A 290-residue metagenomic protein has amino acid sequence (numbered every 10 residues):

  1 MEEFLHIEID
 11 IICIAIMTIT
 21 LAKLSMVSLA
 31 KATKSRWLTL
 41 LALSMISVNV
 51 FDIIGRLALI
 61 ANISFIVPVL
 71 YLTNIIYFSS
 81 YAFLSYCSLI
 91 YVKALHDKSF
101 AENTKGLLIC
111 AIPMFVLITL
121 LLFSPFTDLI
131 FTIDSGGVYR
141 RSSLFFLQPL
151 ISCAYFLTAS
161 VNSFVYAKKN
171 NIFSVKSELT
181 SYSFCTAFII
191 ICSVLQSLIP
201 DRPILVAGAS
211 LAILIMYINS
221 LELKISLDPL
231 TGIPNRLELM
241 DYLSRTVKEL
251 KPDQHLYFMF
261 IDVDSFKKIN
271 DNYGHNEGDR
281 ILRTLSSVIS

Functional and structural regions predicted by a protein language model:
F4-C13, F123-A159, R202: Extracellular-loop-to-transmembrane junctions of the mid-late helices
D10-L29, T33-I66, L70-I90, C110-D128 (+1 more regions): Hydrophobic alpha-helical transmembrane segments of multi-pass membrane proteins
T20-L24, C87-Y91, S152-N171: Alpha-helical transmembrane segments in multipass membrane proteins, preferentially the mid-helix core
S25-L38, K93-G106, A167-S177: Membrane-interface helix-boundary motifs at transmembrane edges
F65-I75, S135-F145, L205-G208: Non-cytosolic membrane-interface motifs at loop->transmembrane helix junctions
Y166-L230, L237-V247, H255: Signal-transducing coiled-coil linker helices
D228-T231, M259-D262, G278: Conserved metal-coordinating catalytic motifs of nucleotidyl cyclase and c-di-GMP turnover enzymes
N235-V247, K251-Y257, K267-S290: Conserved long alpha-helical elements within nucleotide-processing catalytic cores of c-di-GMP signaling and class III
